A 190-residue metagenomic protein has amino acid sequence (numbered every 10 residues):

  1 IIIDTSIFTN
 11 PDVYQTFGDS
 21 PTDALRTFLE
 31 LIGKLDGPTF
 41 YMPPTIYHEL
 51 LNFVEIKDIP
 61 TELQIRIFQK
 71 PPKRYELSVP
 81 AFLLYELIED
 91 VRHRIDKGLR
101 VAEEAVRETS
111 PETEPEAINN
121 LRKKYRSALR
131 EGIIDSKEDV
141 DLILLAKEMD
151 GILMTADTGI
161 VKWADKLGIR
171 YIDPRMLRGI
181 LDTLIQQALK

Functional and structural regions predicted by a protein language model:
I2-M149, T158-K166, Y171-L184, A188-L189: Active-site-proximal, substrate-binding regions of enzyme catalytic domains and RNA-binding/basic surfaces
M154-T155: Short beta-strand scaffold positions
